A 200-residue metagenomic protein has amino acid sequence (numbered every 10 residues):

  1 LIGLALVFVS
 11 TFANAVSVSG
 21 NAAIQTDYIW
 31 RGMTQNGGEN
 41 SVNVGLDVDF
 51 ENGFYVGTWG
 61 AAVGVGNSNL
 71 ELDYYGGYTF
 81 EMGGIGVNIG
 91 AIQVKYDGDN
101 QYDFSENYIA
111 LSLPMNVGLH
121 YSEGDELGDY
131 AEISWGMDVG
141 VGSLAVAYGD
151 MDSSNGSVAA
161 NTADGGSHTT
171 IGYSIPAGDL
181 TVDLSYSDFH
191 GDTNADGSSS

Functional and structural regions predicted by a protein language model:
L1-S200: Outer-membrane beta-barrel proteins
